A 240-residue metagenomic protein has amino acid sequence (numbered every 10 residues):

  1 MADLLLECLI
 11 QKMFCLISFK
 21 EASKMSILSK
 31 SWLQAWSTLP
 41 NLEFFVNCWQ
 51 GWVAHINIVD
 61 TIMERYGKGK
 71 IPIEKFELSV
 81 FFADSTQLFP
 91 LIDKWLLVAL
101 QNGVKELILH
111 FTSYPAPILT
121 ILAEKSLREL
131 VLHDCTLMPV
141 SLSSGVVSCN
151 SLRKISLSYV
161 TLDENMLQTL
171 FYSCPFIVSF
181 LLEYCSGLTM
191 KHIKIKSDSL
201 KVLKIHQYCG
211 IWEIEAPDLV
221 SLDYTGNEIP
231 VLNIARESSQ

Functional and structural regions predicted by a protein language model:
M1-T189, K194: Leucine-rich repeat
S158, V178-S179, K201-V202, V220-S221: Right-handed parallel beta-helix
S197, L203-Q240: Acidic, glycine-rich loop-and-beta core segments that form the ion-binding/anion-interacting portion of active sites
